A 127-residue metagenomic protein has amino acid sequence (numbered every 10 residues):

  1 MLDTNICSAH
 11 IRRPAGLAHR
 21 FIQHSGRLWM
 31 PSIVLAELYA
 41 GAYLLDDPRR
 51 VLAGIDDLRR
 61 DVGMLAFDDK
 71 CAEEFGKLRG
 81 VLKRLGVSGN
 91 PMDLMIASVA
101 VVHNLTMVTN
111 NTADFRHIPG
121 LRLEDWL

Functional and structural regions predicted by a protein language model:
M1-M30, A40-D57, R84: Short, well-structured N-terminal submotif of metal-dependent ribonuclease cores
D3-T4, L38, F75, A100 (+1 more regions): Generic structural signal for small/hydrophobic residues in well-ordered secondary structure, especially within
I6-C7, V34, C71, A113-D114: Alpha-helix capping/helix-boundary segments
R12, T106, A113: Flexible glycine-rich beta->alpha loop in the catalytic core of nucleotide-sugar glycosyltransferases
V62-N110: Active-site neighborhoods of divalent-metal-dependent phosphate/nucleic-acid chemistry enzymes
A113, L123-D125: Short, C-terminally biased terminal segments at protein or domain edges
